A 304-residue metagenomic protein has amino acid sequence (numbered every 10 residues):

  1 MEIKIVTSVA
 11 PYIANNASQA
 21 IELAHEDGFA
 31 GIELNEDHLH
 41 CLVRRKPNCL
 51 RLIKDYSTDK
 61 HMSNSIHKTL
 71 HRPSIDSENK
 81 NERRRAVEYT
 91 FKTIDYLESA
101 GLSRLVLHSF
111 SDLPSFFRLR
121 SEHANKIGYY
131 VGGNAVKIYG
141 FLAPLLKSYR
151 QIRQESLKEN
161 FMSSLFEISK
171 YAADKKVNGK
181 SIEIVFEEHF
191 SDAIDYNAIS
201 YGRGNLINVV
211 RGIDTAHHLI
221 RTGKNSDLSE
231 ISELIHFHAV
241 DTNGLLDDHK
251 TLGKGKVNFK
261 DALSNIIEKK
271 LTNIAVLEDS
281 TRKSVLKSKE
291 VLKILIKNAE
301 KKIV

Functional and structural regions predicted by a protein language model:
M1-A100, L206-V210, K293, E300-V304: N-terminal pre-domain/capping segments
E2-S8, G31-E33, H61-S65, S103-V106 (+5 more regions): Structural preference for beta-strand elements that scaffold enzyme active sites
S8-Y12, N35-L39, T69-H71, F110-D112 (+4 more regions): Active-site beta-loop-alpha junctions enriched in small/polar residues
A14, S18, P47-L50, K80-F91 (+4 more regions): Non-membrane alpha-helical structural segments and their capping/turn regions in soluble enzymes
N16-E22, R45-K46, R118-R120, E159-S169 (+3 more regions): Distinct, well-ordered alpha-helical segments
V43-R45, S77, D195-N197, I207-G212 (+1 more regions): Gly/Pro-rich active-site loop or hairpin
D59, I75-V210: Active-site acidic/histidine proton-transfer and metal-coordination neighborhood in alpha/beta enzyme cores
K250-T251, K270-S288, N298-V304: Long, positively charged, glycine-interspersed low-complexity recognition regions
